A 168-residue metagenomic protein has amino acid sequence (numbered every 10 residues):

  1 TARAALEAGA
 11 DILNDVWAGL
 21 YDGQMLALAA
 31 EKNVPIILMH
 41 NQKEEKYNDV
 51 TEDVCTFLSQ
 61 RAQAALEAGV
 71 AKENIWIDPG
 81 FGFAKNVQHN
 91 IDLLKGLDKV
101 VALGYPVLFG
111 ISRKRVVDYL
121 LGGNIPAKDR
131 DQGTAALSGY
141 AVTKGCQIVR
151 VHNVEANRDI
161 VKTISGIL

Functional and structural regions predicted by a protein language model:
L6-E7, D11-A64, A84-L168: Active-site-adjacent loop and "lid" segments of alpha/beta metabolic enzymes
R61-N74: Phosphate/pyrophosphate-binding loops at sites that engage ATP/ADP/AMP, CoA/4′-phosphopantetheine, polyphosphate
G80: Conserved Motif II region of HX4D acyltransferases
